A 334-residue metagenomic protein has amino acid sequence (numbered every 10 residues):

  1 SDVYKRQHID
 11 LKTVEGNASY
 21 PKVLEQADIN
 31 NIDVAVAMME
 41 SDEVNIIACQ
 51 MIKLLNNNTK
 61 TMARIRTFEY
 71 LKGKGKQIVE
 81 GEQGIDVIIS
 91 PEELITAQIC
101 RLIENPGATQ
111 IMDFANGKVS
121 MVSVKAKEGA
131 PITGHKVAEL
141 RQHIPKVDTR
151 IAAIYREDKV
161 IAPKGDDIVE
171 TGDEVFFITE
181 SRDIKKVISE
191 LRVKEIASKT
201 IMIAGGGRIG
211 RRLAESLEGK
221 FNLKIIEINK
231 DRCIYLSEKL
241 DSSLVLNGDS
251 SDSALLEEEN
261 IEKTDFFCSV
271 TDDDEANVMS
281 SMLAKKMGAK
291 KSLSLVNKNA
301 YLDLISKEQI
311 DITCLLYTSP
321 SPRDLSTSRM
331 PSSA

Functional and structural regions predicted by a protein language model:
S1, K199-G219, I226-E227: Glycine-rich adenosine-cofactor-binding loop
D2-Q7, Y317-P322, T327: Conserved small/polar residues in nucleotide/adenosyl-binding loops
L11-V14, S123, E128, I132-V187 (+1 more regions): Cytosolic Rossmann-like ligand/nucleotide-binding regulatory domains
A18-P21, D249-S253: Conserved SAM/SAH-binding loop
Y70-Q83, A300-D303, I310: Rossmann-fold NAD(P)-binding glycine/threonine-rich loop
L94-F114: A charged, well-structured terminal subsegment
I184-A204: Short, compositionally biased
L293-S319: Anionic-ligand-binding alpha/beta catalytic cores of soluble enzymes and soluble regulatory domains that recognize
